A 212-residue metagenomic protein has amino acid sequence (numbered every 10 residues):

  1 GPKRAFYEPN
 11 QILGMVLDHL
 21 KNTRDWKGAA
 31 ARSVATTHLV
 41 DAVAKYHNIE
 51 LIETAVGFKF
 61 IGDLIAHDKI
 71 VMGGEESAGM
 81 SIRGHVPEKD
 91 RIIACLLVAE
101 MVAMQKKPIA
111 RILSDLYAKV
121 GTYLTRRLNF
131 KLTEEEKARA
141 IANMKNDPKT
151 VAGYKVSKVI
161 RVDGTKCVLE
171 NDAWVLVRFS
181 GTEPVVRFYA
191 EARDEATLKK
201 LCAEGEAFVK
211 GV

Functional and structural regions predicted by a protein language model:
G1-K3, M15, N22, W26-V212: Phosphate-binding and adjacent anionic-ligand microenvironments
E8: Polar interaction faces of repeat-based domains
